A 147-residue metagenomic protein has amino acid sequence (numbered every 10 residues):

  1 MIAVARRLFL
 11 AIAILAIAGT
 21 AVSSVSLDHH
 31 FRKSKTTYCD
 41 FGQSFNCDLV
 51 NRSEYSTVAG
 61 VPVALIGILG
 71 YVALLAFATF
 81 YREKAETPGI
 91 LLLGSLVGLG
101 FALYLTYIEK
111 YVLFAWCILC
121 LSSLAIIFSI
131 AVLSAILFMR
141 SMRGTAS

Functional and structural regions predicted by a protein language model:
M1-S147: Membrane-interfacial helix-loop segments of redox and metal-homeostasis proteins, especially TM-loop-TM junctions
